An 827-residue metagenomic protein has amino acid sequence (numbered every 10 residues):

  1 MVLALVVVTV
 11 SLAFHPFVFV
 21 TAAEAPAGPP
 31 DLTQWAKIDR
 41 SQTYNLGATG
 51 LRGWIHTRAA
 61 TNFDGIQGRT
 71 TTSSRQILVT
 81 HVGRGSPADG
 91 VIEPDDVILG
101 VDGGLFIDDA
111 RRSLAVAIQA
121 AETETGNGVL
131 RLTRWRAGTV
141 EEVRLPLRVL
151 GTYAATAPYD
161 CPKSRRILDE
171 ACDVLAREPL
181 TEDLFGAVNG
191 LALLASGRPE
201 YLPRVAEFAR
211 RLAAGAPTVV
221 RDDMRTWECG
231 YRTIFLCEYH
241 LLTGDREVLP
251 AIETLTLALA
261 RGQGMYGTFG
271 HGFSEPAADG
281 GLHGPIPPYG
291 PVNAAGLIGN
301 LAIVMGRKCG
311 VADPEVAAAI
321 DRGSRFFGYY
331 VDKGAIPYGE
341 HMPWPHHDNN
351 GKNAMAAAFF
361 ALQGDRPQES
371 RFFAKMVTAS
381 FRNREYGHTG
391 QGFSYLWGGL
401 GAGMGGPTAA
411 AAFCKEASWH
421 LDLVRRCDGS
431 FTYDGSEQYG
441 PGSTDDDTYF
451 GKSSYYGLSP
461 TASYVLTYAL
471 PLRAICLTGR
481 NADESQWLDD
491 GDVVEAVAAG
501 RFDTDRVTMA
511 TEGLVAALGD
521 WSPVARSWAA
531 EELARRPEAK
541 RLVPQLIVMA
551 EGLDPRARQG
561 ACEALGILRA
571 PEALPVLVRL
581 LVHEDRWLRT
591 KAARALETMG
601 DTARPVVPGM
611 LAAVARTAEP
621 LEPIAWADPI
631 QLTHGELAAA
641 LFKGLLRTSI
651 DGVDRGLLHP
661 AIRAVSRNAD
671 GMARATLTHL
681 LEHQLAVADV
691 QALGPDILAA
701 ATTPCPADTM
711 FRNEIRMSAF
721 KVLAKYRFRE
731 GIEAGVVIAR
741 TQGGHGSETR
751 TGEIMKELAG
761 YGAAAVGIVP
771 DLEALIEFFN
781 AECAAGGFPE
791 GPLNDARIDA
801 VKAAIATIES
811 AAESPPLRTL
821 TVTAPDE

Functional and structural regions predicted by a protein language model:
A25-G83, E142-A155: PDZ/PDZ-like peptide-tail recognition elements
D31-Q42, D109, R131-V174: C-terminal, low-ordered peptide segments at domain boundaries
G83-V97: PDZ/PDZ-like domain micro-motif
P87, G100-T133: PDZ domains, with a preference for the canonical peptide-binding region formed by the helix
Y159-C161, Q368-K375, G401-M404, T408-A516 (+1 more regions): Terminal, non-catalytic domain-edge segments
R166-L180, E200-V220, P250-F269, A318-I336 (+10 more regions): Long, well-ordered core segments of solenoidal/helical folds
L168-C172, L202-A209, T256, G479 (+9 more regions): Amphipathic alpha-helical scaffolding segments comprising HEAT/armadillo-like alpha-solenoid repeats
A187-A195, F359, G403-G405, A496-R506 (+9 more regions): Structural detector for internal amphipathic alpha-helices that build alpha-solenoid repeat scaffolds
